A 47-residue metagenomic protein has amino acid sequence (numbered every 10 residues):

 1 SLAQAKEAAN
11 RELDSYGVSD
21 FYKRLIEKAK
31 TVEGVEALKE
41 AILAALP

Functional and structural regions predicted by a protein language model:
S1-P47: Amphipathic alpha-helical assembly segments used for oligomerization, scaffolding, or translocation
